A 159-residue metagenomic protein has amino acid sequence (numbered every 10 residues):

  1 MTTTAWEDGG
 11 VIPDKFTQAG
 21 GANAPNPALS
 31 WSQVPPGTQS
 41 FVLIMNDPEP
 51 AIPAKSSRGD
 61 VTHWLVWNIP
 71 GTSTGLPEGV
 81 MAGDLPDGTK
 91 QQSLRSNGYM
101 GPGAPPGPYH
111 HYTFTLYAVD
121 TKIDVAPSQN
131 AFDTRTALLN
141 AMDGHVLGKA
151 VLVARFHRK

Functional and structural regions predicted by a protein language model:
M1-K159: N-terminus-centered regions that define maturation/targeting leaders and the start of the first functional domain
